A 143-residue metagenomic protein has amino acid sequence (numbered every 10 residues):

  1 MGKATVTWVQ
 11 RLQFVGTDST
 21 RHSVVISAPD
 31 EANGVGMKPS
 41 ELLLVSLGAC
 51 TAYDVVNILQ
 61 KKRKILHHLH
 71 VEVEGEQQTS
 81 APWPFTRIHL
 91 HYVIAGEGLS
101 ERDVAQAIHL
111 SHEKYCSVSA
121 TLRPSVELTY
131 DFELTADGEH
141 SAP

Functional and structural regions predicted by a protein language model:
M1-V45, V56-P143: Extended beta-strand/beta-hairpin segments
Y53: Short glycine/serine/threonine-rich phosphate/pyrophosphate-binding segments that cradle anionic phosphate groups
